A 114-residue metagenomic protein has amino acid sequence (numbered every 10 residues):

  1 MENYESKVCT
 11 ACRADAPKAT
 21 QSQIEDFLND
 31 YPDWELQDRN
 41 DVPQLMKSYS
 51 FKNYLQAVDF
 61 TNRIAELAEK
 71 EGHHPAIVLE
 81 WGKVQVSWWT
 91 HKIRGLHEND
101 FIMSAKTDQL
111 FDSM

Functional and structural regions predicted by a protein language model:
M1-W34, N40-M114: Long, contiguous binding/interaction regions
